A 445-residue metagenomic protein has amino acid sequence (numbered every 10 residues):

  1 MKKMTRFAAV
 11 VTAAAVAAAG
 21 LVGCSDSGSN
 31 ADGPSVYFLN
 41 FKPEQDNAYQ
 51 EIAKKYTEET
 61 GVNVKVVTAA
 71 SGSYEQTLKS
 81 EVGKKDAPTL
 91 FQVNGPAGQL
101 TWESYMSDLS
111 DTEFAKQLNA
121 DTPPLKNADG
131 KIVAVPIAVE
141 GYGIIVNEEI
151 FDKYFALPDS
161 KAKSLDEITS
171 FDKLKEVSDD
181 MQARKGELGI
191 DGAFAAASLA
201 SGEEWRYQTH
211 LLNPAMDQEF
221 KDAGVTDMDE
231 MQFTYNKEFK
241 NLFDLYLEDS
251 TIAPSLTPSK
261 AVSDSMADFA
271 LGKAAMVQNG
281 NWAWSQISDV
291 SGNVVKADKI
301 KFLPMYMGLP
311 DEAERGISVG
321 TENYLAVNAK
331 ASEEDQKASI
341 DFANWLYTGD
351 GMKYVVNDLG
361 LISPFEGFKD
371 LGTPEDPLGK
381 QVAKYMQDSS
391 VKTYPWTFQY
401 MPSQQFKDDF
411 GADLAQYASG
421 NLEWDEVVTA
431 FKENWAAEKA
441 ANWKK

Functional and structural regions predicted by a protein language model:
K3-T12, A17-G98, F114-K116, L309 (+4 more regions): Conserved N-terminal structural module of periplasmic/extracytoplasmic solute-binding proteins
T68-T77, T169-K173, T257-L271: Short helix-initiation/N-cap motifs at beta->coil->alpha
N94-D152, K299-P304, E375: Hinge/lid segment of periplasmic solute-binding proteins
S110-P124, K163-E167, S198-S201, D217-N241 (+4 more regions): Short, solvent-exposed loop/beta-turn-alpha elements that line the ligand-binding surface or hinge of extracytoplasmic
V133-I137, Y142, D172-M228: Extracytoplasmic/periplasmic solute-binding protein
E176-D179, A223-S259: Glycine-centered hinge/linker elements that transmit conformational signals in sensory and ligand-binding systems
G292-G360: Extracytoplasmic/periplasmic substrate-recognition and gating elements
S363-E366, D370-P374, D388-K445: Conserved C-terminal helix/tail region of periplasmic/extracytoplasmic solute-binding proteins
